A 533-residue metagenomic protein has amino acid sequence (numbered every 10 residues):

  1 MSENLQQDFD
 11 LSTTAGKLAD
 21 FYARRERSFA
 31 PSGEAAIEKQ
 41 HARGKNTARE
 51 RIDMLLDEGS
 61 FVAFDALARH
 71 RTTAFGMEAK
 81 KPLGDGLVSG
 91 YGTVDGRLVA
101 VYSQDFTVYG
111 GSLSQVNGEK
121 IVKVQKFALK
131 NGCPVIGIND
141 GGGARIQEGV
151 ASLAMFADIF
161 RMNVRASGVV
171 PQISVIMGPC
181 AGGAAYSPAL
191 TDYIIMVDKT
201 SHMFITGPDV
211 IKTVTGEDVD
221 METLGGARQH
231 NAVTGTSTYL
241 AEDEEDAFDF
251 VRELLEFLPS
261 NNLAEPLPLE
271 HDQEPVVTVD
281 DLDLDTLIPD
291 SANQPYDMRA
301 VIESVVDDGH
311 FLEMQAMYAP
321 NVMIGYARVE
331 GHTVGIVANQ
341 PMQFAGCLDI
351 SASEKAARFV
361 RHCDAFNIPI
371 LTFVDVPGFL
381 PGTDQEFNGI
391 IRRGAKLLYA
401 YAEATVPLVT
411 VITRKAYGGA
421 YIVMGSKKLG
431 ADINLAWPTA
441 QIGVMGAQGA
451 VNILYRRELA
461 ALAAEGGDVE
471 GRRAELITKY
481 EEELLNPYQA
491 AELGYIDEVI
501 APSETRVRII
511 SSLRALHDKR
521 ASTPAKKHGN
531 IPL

Functional and structural regions predicted by a protein language model:
M1-L533: Ligand-binding clefts of soluble mixed alpha/beta catalytic domains
